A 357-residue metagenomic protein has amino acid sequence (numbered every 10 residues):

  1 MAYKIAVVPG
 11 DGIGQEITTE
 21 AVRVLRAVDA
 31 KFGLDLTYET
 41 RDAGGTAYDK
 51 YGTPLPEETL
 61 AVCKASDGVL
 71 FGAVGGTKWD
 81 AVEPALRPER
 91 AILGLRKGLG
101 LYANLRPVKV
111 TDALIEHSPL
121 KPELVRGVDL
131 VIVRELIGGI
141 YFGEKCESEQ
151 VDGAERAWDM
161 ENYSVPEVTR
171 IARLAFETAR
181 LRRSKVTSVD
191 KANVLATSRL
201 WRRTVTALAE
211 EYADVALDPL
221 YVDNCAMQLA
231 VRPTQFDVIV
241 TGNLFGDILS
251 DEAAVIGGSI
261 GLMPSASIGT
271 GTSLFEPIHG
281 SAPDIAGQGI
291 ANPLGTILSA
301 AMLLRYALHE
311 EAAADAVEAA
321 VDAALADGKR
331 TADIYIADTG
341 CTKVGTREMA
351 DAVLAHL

Functional and structural regions predicted by a protein language model:
M1-I5: Extreme N-terminal starter segment of soluble prokaryotic enzymes
A6-R23, A27-D29, D152-D223, Q235: Glycine-rich phosphate/diphosphate-binding loop of Rossmann-like nucleotide-binding domains
D11-G14, D67, V133, A175 (+4 more regions): Buried hydrophobic positions in well-ordered alpha/beta secondary-structure cores of metabolic enzymes
R26-L34, A65-G68, K97-N104, V110 (+9 more regions): Generic secondary-structure signature for well-ordered alpha-helical cores
G33-E57, M227-L229: N-terminal beta-loop-helix "entrance" segment that forms/cooperates in small-molecule cofactor or anionic ligand
G45-A47, A230-K329: Glycine-rich phosphate/nucleotide-binding loop
D49-W158, L244-G246: N-terminal glycine-rich phosphate/adenylate-binding segment common to multiple enzyme folds
I137-G138, F142-R182, V186-S188, A192-V194 (+3 more regions): Glycine-rich phosphate/pyrophosphate-binding loop and the adjoining helix
